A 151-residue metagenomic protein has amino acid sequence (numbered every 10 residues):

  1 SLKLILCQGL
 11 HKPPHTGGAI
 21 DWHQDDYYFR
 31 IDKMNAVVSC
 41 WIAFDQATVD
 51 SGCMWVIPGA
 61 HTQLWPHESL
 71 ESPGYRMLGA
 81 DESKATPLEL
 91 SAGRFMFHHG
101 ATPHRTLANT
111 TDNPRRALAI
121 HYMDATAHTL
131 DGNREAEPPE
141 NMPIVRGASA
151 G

Functional and structural regions predicted by a protein language model:
S1-Q8, R30-K33: Signature of the catalytic double-stranded beta-helix
I5-K12, M54-I57: Short, surface-exposed recognition loops or helix-turn segments adjacent to catalytic cores
L6, V37, S51, P114-A117: A structure-centric signal for secondary-structure junctions around beta-strands
C7-G9, C40-I42, L118-Y122: A structural signal for short, well-ordered beta-strand segments
L10, G59-T62, E140: Short, solvent-exposed aromatic-acidic interface loops
T16-P87, A127-E135: Catalytic core of non-heme Fe(II) oxygenases with the double-stranded beta-helix
S69-L70, F95-F97, A101-G151: Non-heme Fe(II)/2-oxoglutarate
K84-F97: Short acidic-glycine-tyrosine-enriched beta hairpin
